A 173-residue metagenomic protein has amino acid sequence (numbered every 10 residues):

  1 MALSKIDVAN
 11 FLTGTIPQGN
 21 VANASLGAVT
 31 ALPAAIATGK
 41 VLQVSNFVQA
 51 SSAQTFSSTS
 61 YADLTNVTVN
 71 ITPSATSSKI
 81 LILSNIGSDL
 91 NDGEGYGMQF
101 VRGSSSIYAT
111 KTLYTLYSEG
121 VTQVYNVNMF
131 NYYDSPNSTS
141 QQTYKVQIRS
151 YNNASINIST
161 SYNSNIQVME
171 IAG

Functional and structural regions predicted by a protein language model:
M1-A53, G173: Glycine-rich, low-complexity segments
F47-V48, Q54-S57, Y61, T72-Q141 (+1 more regions): Terminal beta-strand-rich extracellular "head" domains that mediate receptor/glycan or other ligand binding
D63-T65: Short, solvent-exposed loop/turn segments enriched in Ser/Thr/Gly
V67-I71: Extended, low-complexity regulatory regions
